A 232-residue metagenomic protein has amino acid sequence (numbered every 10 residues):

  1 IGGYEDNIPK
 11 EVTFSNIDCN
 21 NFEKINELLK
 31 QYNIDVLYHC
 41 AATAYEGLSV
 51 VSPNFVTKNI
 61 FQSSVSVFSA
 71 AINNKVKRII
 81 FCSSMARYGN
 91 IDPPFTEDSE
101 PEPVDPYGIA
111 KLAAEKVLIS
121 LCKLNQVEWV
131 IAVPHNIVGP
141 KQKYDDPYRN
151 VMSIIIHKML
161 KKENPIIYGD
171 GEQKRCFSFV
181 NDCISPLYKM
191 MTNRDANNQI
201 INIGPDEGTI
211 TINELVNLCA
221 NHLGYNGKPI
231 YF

Functional and structural regions predicted by a protein language model:
I1-P134: N-terminal Rossmann-like NAD(P)+-binding domain of SDR-like oxidoreductases, especially those catalyzing
N20, V51, N59-Q62, D105 (+3 more regions): Residue-level signal for the nucleotide or nucleotide-sugar donor/cofactor binding architecture
L29, L187-M191, V216-C219: Hydrophobic "lid"/C-terminal helical patch of Rossmann-like NAD(P)-dependent dehydrogenase/epimerase domains
I72, C122, L160, M191-T192 (+1 more regions): Protein kinase-like catalytic domain
L112, I137-S153, E163-N164, Y168 (+5 more regions): Glycine/proline-rich active-site loop of Rossmann-fold NAD(P)-dependent oxidoreductases
A113, V117, L121, V151 (+3 more regions): Hydrophobic alpha-helix immediately C-terminal to the catalytic Tyr-X-X-X-Lys motif of short-chain
N221-F232: Terminal hydrophobic/aromatic helix or amphipathic segment near a protein terminus
